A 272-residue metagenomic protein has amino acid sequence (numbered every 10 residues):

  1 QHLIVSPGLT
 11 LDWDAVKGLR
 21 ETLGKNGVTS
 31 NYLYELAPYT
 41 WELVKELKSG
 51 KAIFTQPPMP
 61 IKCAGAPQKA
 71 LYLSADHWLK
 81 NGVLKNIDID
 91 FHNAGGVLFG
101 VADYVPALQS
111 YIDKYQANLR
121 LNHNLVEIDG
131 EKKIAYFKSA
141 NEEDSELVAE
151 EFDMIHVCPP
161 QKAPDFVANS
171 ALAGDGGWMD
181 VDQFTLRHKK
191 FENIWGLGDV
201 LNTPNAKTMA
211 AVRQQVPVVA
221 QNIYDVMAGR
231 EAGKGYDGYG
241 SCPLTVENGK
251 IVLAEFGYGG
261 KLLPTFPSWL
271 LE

Functional and structural regions predicted by a protein language model:
Q1-K69, L73-G82, E142-S145, H156: FAD-binding core/adjacent interface of flavoenzyme oxidoreductases
Q1-L3, L79-G177, E231: A Rossmann-like FAD-binding core segment of flavoenzymes
D12-A15, R20-K48, E151-Q214: FAD-site-proximal beta/loop scaffold in flavoenzymes
Y39, L73, A107, V218 (+1 more regions): Alpha-helical scaffold segments in soluble metabolic enzymes
K51, N86-D90, N193: Residues at the starts of beta-strands that form the adenosine-phosphate
T55, K62-A66, A70-L73, H77-W78 (+6 more regions): Residues forming the flavin
P57, H92-G95, E247: Short loop/turn motifs enriched for small/polar and acidic residues
A220-E272: C-terminal, flexible cofactor-proximal segment of oxidoreductases
